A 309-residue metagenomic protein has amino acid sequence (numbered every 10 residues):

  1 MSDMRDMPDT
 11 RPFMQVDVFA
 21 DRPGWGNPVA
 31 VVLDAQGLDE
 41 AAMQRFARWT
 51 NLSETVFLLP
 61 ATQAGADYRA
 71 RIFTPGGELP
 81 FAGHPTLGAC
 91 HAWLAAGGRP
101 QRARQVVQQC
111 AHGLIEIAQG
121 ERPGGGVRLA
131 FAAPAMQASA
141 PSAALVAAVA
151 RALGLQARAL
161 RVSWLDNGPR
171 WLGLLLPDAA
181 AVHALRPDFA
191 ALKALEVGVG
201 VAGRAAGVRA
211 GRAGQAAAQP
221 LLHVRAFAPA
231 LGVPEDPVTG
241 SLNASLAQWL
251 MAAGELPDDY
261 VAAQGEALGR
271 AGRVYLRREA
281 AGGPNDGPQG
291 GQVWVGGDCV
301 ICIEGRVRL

Functional and structural regions predicted by a protein language model:
M1-R11, P123, R212-Q215, G282-Q289 (+1 more regions): Short, low-complexity, intrinsically disordered N-terminal peptides in bacterial proteins
M1-W25, L155: N-terminal, positively charged, Ser/Thr/Ala/Gly-biased leader segments that form transit/presequence-like amphipathic
V16-Q63: Conserved beta-strand hairpin/beta-sheet module of binuclear metal-dependent hydrolase folds, prominently
G24-N27, A82-G83, G120, A218-Q219 (+1 more regions): Short glycine/proline-enriched turns and hinge-like loops at secondary-structure junctions
N51-R69, F189-G232, Y260-W294: Conserved phosphate-donor
A66, F73-K193, M251-L309: Acidic, low-complexity central loop/insert segments
L79-A82, V233-A247: Short glycine/threonine-rich catalytic loop with a Thr-x-Gly-x-Asp
A181-V199, E235-T239, N243: Gly/Ser/Thr-rich active-site loops/lids in small-molecule metabolic enzymes that frequently grip phosphoryl groups
